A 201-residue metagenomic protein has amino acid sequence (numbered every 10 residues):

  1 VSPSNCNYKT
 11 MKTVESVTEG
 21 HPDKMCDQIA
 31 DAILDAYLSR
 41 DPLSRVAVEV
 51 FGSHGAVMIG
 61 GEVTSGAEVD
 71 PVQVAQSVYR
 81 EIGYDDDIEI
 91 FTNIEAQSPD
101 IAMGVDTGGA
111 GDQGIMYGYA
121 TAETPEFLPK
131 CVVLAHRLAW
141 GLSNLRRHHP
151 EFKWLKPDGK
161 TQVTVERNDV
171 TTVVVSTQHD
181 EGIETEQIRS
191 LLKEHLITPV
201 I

Functional and structural regions predicted by a protein language model:
P3-A47, G52: N-terminal, positively charged regions that mediate nucleic acid binding
T13, V17, H54-A56, Q73 (+2 more regions): Glycine-rich, mobile lid/loop segments that gate access to catalytic sites or pores
T18-C26, E68, F127, C131: Alpha-helix N-cap/helix-initiation motif
M25-I29, A36-S39, P71-V72, G141-S143 (+1 more regions): A short linear-motif detector with a strong N-terminal bias
D41-F51, D70-V72, D86-I90: Short N-terminal amphipathic alpha-helices
A47-S65: Short, charge-patterned binding micro-sites
V63-Q76: Short, structured active-site "lid" loops
